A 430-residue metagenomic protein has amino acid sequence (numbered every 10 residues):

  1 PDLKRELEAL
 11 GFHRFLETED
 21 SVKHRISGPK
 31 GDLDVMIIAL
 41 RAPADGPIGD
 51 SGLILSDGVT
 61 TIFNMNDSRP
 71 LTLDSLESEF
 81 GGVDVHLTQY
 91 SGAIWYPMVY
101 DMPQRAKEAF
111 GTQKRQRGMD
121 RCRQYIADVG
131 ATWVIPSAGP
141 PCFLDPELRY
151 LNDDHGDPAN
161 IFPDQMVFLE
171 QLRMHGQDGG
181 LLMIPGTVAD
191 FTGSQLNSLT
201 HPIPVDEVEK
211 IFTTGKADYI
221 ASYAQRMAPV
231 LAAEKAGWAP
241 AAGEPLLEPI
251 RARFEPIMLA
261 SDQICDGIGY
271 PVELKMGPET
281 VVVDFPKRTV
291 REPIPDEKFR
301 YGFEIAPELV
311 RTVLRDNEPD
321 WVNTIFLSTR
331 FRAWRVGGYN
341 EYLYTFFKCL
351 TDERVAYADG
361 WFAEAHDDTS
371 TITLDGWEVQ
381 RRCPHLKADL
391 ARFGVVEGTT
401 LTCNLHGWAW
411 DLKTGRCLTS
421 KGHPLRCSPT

Functional and structural regions predicted by a protein language model:
P1-S27, G31, V396-C427: Active-site HxH/HxHxD metal-binding segment of metal-dependent hydrolases
T18-W95, A189-A232, G243, L247: Core dinuclear metal-dependent hydrolase active-site scaffold
E19, A138-G139, D178-D190: Acidic carboxylate-rich catalytic motifs and surrounding loops in phosphoryl-/glycosyl-chemistry enzymes
V35-L40, H423-T430: Conserved C-terminal region and hinge/linker of Rieske [2Fe-2S] proteins, especially in Rieske oxygenase systems
D67, V134, T329: Divalent metal-coordination and catalytic microenvironments
L73-G176: Cap/insert and terminal regions of metallo-dependent hydrolase folds
A189-R382, D389-F393, L401: Feature captures hydrophobic
K387-L390, W410: Cys/His-rich microdomains that often coordinate metals
